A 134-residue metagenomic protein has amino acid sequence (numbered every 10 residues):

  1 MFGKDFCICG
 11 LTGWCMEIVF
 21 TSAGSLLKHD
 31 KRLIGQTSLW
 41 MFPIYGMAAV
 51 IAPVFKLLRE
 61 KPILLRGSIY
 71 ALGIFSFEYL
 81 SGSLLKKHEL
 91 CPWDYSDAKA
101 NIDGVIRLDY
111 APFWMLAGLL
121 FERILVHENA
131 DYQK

Functional and structural regions predicted by a protein language model:
M1-K134: Aromatic-rich, lipid-facing transmembrane alpha helices and their immediate juxtamembrane interface loops in integral
